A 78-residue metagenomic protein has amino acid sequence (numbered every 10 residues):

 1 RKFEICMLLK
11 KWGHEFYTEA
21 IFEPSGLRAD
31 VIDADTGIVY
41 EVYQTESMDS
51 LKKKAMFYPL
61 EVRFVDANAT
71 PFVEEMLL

Functional and structural regions predicted by a protein language model:
R1: Conserved alpha-helical elements of sugar-nucleotide-dependent glycosyltransferases
E4-E46: Active-site metal-binding core of divalent-cation-utilizing nuclease and nuclease-like domains
Q44-M48, A67-T70: Short, polar loop motifs at secondary-structure junctions
S47-P59: Short, charged, amphipathic alpha-helix that recurs within catalytic cores of restriction-modification and other
P59-L78: Basic, glycine-rich
